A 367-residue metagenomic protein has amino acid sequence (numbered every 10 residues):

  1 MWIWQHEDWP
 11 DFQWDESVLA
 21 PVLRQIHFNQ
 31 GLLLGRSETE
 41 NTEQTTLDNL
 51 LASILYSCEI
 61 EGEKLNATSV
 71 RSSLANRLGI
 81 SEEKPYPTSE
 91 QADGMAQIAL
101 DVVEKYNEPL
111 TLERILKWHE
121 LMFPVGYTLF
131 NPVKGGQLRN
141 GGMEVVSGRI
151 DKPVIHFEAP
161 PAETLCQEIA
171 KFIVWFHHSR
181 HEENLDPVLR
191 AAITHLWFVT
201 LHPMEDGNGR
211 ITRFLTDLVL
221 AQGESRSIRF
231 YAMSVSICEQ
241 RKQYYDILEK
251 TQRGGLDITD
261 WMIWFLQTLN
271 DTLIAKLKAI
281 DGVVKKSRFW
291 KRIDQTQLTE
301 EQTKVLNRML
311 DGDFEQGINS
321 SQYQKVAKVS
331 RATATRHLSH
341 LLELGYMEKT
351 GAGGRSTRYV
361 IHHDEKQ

Functional and structural regions predicted by a protein language model:
M1-Q367: FIC/Doc superfamily catalytic core
